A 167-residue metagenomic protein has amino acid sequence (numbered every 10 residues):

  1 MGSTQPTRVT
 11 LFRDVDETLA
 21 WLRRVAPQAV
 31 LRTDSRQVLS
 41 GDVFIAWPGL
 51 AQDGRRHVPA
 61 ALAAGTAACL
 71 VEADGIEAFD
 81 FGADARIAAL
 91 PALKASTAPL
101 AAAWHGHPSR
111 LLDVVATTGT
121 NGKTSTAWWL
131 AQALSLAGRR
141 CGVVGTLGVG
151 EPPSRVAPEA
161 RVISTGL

Functional and structural regions predicted by a protein language model:
M1-P99, A103: N-terminal leader/targeting and accessory segments in enzymes
S96-L167: Phosphate-binding loop of NTP-binding sites
